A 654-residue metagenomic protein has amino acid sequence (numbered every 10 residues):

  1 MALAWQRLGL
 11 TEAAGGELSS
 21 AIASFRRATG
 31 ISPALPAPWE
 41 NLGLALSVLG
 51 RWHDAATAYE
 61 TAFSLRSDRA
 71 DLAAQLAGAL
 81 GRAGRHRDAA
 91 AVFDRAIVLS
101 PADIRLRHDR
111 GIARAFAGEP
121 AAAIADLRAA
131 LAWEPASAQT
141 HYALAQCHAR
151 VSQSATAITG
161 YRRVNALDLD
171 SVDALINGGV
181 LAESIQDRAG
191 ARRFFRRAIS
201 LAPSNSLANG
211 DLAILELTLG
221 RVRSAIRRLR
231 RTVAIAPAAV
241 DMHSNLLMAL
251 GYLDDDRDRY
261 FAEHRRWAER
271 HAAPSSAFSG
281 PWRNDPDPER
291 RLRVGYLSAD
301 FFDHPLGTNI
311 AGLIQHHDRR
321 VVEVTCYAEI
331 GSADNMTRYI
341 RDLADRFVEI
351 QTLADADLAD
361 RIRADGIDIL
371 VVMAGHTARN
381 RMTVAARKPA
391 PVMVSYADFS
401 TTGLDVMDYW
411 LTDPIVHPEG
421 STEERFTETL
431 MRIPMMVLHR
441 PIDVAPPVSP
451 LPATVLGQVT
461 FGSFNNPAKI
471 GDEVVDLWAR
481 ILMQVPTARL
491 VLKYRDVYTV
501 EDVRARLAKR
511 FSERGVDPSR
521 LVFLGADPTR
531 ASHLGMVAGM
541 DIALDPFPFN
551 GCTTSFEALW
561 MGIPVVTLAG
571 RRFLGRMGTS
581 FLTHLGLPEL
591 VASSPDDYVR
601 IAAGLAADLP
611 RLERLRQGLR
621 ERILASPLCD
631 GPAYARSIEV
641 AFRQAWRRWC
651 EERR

Functional and structural regions predicted by a protein language model:
M1-Q458, D472, D476, A505-P518 (+6 more regions): Alpha-helical solenoid repeat scaffolds of the TPR/TPR-like class and their adjacent stem/linker regions that mediate
L297, F464-N465, K493, L524: Short hydrophobic "strand-cap" motifs at the C-terminus of beta-strands
E323, T487-R489: Residues at the starts of beta-strands that form the adenosine-phosphate
A328-S332, R489-A505, V522, A526: Glycosyltransferase donor-sugar binding loop
P548: Aromatic "clamp/platform" in nucleotide-sugar-dependent glycosyltransferases that forms part of the donor/acceptor
T554-S555, G578: Short glycine/serine-rich donor-binding loops of glycosyltransferases
L559-W560, T583: Short alpha-helix at the nucleotide-sugar/activated-sugar donor binding site of glycosyltransferases and closely
G575-G586, V591: Short acidic/histidine- and often glycine-rich active-site loop of Leloir-type glycosyltransferases that engages
